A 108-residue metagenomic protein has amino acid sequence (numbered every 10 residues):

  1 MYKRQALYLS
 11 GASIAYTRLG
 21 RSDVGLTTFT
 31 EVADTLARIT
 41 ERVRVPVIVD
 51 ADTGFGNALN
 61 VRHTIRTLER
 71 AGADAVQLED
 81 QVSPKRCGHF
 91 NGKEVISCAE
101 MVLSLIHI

Functional and structural regions predicted by a protein language model:
M1-Q5, I106-I108: Conserved small/polar residues in nucleotide/adenosyl-binding loops
R4-Q5, V43-V45, A73-D74: Short, well-ordered coil/turn segments that N-cap beta-strands
L7-T30, F55, L78-C98: Glycine-rich, proline-tolerant flexible connector loops at the mouths of alpha/beta enzymes
S22-V49, K93-I106: Alpha-helix-loop-beta-strand connector modules within alpha/beta enzyme cores
T27-E31, T53-E69, C98-V102: Glycine-rich anion/phosphate-binding loops
I39-R42, T67-A71, E79: Mid-sequence acidic-hydrophobic segments that form the walls of catalytic/ligand-binding cavities or oligomerization
D50, G72: Conserved, mostly hydrophobic/aromatic
